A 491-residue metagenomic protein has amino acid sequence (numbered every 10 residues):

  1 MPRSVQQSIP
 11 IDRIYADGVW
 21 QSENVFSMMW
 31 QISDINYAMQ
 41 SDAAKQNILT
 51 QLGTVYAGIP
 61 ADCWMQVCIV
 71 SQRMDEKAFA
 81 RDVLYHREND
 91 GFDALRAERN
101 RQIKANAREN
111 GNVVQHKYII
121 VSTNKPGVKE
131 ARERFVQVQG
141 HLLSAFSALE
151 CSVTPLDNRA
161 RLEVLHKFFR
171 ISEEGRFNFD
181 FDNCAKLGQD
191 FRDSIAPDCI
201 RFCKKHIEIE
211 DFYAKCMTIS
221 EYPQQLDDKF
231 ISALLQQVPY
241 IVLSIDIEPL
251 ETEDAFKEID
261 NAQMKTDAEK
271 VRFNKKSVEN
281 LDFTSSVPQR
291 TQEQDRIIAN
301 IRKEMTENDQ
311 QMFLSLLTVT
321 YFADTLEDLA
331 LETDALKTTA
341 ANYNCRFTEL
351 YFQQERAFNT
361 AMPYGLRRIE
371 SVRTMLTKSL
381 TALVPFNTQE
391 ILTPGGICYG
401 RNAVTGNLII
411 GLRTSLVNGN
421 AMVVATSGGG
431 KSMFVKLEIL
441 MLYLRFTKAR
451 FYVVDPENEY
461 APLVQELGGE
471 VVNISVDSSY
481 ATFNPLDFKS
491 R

Functional and structural regions predicted by a protein language model:
M1-F386: Extended, folded cores of ATP/NTP-driven motor/assembly subunits in large transport and secretion machines
D12, N407-I409, A481-N484: Flexible, active-site-adjacent loop/turn segments at secondary-structure boundaries
I14, Q40-D42, L383-N387, R401-N402 (+3 more regions): Surface-exposed loop/turn and secondary-structure junction residues enriched for glycine/proline
D17-G18, E23-N24, G406-I409, S478: Detector for glycine-centered tight turns/loop "hinges" at secondary-structure junctions
I35, D42, T50-A57, L143 (+1 more regions): Glycine-rich phosphate-binding loop of nucleotide-binding enzymes
N36, A43, C68-V83, D90-E98 (+2 more regions): Switch/coupling segment of Walker-type NTPase motor domains
E130, F256, L412, M422-V423 (+1 more regions): Short conserved micro-motifs at the rims of enzyme active sites and ligand-binding pockets
R367-T414: Glycine-rich nucleotide cofactor-binding entry segment
